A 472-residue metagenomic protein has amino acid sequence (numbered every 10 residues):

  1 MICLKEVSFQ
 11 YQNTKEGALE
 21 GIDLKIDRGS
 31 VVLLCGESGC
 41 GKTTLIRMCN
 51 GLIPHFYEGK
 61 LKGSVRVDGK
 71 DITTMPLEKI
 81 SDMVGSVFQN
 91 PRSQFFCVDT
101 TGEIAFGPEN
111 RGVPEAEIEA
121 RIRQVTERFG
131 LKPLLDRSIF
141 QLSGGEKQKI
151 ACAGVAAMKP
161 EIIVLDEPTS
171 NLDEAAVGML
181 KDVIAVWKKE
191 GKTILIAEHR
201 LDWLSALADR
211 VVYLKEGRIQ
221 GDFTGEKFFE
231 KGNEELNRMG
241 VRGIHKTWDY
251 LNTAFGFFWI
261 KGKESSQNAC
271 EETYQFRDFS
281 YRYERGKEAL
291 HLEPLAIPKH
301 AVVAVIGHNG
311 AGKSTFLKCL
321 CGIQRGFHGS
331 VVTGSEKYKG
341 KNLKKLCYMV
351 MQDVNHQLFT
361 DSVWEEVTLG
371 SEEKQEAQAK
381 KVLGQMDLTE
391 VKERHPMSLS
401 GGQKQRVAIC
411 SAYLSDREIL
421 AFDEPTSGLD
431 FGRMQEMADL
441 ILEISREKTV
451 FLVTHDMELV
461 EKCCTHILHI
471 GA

Functional and structural regions predicted by a protein language model:
N50, C321: Helix-to-loop junction immediately C-terminal to a conserved catalytic motif
E58-K70, G329-L343: Conserved ABC transporter NBD signature motif
A116-L134, E376-V391: Conserved ABC ATPase "signature" region
S138-L142, E146, H395-L399, Q403: Conserved ABC ATPase signature
C152-A153, I409: Hydrophobic anchor residue at the start of the ABC signature
A156, A412-Y413: ABC ATPase C-loop
I163-D166, L420-D423: Catalytic Walker B motif of ABC-type/P-loop ATPase nucleotide-binding domains
E198-H199, T454-H455: H-loop/switch region of ABC-family ATPase nucleotide-binding domains
